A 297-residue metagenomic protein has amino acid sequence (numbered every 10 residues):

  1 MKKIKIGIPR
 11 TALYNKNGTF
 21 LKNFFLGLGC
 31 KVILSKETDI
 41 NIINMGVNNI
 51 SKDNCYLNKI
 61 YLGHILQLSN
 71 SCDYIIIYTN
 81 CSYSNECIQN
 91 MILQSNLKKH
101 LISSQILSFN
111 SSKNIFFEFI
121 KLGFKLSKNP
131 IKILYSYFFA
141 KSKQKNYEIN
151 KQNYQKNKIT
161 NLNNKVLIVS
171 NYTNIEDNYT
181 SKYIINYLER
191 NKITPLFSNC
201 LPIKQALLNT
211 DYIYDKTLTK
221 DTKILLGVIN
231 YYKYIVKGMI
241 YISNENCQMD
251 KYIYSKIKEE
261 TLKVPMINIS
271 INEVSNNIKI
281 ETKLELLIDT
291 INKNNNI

Functional and structural regions predicted by a protein language model:
M1-I297: An N-terminal assembly and electron-transfer interface module characteristic of large anaerobic redox and radical
